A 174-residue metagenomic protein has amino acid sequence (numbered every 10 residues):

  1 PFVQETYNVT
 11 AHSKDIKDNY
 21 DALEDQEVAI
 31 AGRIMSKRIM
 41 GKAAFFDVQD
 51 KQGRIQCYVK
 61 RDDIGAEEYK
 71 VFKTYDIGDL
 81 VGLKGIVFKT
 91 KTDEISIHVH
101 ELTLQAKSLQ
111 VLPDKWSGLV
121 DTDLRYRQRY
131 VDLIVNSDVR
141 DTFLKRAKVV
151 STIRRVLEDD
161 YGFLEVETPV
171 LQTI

Functional and structural regions predicted by a protein language model:
P1-I174: Class II aminoacyl-tRNA synthetase catalytic cores and aaRS-like
